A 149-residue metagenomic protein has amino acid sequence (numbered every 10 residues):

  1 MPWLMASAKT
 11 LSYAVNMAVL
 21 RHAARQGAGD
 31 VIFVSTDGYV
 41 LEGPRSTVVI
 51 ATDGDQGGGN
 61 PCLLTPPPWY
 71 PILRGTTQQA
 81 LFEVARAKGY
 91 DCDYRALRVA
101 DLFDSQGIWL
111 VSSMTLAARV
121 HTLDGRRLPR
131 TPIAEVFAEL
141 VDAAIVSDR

Functional and structural regions predicted by a protein language model:
M1-R149: Helix-start/capping segments and mature chain N-termini
